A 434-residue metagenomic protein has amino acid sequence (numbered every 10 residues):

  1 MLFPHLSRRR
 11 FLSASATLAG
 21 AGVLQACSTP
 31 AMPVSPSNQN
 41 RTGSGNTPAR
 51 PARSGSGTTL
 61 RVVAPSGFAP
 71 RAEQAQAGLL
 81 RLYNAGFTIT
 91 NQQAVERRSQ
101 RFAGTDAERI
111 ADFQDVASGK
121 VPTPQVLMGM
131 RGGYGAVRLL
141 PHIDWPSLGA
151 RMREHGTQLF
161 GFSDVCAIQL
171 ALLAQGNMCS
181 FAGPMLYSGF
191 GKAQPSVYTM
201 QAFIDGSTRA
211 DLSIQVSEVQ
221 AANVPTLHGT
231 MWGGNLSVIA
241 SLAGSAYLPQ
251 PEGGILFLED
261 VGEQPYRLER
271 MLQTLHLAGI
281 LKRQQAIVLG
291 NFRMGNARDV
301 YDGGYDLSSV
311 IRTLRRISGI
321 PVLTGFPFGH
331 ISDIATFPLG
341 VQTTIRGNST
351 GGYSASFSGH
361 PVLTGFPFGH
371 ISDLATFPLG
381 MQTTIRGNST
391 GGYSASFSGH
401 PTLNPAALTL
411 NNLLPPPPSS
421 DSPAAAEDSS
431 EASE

Functional and structural regions predicted by a protein language model:
M1-G22: N-terminal secretory signal peptides and thylakoid transit peptides that target proteins across membranes
A16, S35-S118: ATP/NTP phosphate-donor binding region
A94-R153: N-terminal small/polar loop signature for handling phosphorylated ligands or for N-terminal nucleophile
P146-Q169, C179-M185: Short, acidic/small-residue loops that bind anionic groups at enzyme active sites
S180-V238: Conserved anion/nucleotide-ligand pocket segment
Y247-D306: Internal helical hairpin/lid segments
N291-S354, G365-E434: ATP/nucleoside-binding phosphotransfer catalytic cores, i.e., glycine-rich phosphate-binding loops
